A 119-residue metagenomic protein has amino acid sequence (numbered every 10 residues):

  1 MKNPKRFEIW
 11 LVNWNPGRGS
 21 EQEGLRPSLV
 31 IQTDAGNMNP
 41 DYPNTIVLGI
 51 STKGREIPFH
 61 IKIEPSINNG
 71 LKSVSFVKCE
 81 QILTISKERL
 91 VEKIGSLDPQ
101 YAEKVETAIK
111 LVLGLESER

Functional and structural regions predicted by a protein language model:
M1-N3, G19: Short, surface-exposed secondary-structure edge patches
K2, S66-R119: C-terminal terminal-subdomain/extension
R18-S20, L25, R55, L71 (+2 more regions): Intrinsically disordered, low-complexity regions
S20-L25, L29-P65: Compact nucleic-acid interaction/catalytic patches
